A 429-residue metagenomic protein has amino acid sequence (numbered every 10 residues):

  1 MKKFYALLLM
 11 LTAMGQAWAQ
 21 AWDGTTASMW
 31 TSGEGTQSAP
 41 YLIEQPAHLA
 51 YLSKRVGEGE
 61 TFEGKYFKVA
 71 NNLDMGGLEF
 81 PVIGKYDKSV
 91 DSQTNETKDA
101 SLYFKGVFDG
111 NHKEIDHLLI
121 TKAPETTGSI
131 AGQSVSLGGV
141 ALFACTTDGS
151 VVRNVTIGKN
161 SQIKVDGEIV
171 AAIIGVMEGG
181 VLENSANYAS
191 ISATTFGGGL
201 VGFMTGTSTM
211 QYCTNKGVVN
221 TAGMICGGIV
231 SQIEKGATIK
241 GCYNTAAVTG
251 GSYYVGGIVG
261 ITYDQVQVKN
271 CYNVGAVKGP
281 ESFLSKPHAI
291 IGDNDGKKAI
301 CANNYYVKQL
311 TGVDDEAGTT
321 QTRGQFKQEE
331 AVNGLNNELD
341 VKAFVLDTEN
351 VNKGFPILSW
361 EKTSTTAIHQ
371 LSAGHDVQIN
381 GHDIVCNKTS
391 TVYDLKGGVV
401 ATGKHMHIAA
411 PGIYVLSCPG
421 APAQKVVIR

Functional and structural regions predicted by a protein language model:
M1-F4, R429: Positively charged n-region of N-terminal signal peptides that target proteins for export
F4-A13: Sec-dependent N-terminal signal peptides
L9-M10, E330, G334-L335, H405: Enrichment for repetitive, rod-forming helical segments
L11-T12, K54, G403: Hydrophobic alpha-helical membrane-insertion segments
M14-A19: Sec/Tat signal peptide C-region and signal peptidase I cleavage site
Q20-I368: Surface-exposed repetitive/solenoidal architectures
H369-R429: C-terminal outer-membrane/trafficking sorting elements
